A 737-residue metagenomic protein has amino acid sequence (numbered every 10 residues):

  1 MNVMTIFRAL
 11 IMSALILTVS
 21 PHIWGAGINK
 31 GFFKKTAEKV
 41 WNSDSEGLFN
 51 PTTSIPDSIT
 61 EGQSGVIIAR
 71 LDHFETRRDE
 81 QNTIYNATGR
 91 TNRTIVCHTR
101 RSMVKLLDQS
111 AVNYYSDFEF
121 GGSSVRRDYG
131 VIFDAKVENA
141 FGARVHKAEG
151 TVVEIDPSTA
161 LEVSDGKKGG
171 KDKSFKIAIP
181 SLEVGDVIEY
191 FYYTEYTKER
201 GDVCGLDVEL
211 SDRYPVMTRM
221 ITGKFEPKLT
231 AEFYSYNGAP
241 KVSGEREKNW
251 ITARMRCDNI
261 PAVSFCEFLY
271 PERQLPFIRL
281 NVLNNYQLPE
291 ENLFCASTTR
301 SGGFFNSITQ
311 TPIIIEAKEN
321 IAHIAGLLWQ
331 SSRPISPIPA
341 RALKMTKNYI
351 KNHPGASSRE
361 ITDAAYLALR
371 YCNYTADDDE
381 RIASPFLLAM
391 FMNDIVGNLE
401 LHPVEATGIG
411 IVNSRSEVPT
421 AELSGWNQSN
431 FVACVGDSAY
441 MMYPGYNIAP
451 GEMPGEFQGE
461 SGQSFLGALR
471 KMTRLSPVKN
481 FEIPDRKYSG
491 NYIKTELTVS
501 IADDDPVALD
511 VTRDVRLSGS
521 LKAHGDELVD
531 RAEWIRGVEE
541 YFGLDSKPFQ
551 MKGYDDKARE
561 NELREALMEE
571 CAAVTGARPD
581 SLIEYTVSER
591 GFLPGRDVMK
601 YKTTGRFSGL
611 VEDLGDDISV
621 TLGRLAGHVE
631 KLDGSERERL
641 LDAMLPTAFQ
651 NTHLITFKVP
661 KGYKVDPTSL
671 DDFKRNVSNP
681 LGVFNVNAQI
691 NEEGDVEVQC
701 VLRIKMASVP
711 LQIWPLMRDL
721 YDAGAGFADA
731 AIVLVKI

Functional and structural regions predicted by a protein language model:
M1-A9: Positively charged n-region of N-terminal signal peptides that target proteins for export
A9-T18: Bacterial N-terminal signal peptides
P21-G25: Boundary at the C-terminal end of the N-terminal hydrophobic targeting segment
A26-V282, M390, I409-G595, S619-H628 (+3 more regions): Beta-strand-rich, non-transmembrane domain signature
G27-I59, K198-E199, V203-G205, S211-D212 (+5 more regions): Secretory-pathway-linked proteins and extracytosolic
N139, L229, D394-E400, T652-Y663: Amphipathic alpha-helical segments
K171, K347-G436, P450-E456: Active-site neighborhood of thiol-dependent amide/isopeptide-bond enzymes
V538-I737: A carboxyl-terminal module marker
